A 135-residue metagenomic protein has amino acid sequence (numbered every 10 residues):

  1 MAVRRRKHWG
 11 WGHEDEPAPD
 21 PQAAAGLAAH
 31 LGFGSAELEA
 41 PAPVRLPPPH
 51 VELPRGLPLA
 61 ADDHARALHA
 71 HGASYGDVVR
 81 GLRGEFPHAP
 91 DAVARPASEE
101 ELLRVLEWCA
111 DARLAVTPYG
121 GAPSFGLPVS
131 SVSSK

Functional and structural regions predicted by a protein language model:
M1-K135: Noncatalytic alpha-helical scaffold of FAD-dependent oxidoreductases
